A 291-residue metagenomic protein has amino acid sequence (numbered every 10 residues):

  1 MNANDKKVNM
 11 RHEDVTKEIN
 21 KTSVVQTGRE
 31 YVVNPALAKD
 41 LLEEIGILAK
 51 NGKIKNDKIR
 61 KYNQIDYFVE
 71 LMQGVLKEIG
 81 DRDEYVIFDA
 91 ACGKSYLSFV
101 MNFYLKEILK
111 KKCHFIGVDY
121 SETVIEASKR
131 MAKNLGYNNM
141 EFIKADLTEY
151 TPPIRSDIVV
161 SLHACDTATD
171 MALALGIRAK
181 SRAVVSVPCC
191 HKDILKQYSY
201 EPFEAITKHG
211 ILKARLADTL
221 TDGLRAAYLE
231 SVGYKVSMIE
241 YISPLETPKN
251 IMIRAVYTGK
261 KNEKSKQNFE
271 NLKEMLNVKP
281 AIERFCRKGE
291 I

Functional and structural regions predicted by a protein language model:
N2-L41, K50-N51, E70, Y120-I291: Class I S-adenosyl-L-methionine
I47-N51, N56: Structured, charged N-terminal subsegments at the starts of enzyme catalytic cores and at intra-chain domain/subunit
R60-Y67, G93-L97, Y120-V124: Phosphate/oxyanion-binding active-site loops and adjacent basic polyanion-contact surfaces
Q64-D83: Conserved alpha-helix/loop element of class I SAM-dependent methyltransferases that forms part of the SAM/SAH-binding
D83-G93: Conserved class I S-adenosyl-L-methionine
E84, K112, S156: Phosphate-coordination loops involved in phosphoryl transfer and adenosine-cofactor binding
K94-K110: Conserved SAM-binding loop of SAM-dependent methyltransferases across substrates and taxa, primarily the Class I
H114-D119: Conserved SAM-binding motif I beta-strand of class I
